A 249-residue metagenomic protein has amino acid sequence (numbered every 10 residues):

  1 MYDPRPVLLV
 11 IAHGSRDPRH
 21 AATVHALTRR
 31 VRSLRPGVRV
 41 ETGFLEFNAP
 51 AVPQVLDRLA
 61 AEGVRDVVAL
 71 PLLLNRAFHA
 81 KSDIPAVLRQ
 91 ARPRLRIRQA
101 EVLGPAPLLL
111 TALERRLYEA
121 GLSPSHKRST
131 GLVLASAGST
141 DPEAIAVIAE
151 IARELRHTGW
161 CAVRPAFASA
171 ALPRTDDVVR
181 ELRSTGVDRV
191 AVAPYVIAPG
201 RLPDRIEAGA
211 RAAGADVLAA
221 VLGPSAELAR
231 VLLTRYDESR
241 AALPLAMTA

Functional and structural regions predicted by a protein language model:
M1-A249: Active-site-proximal alpha-helix that buttresses catalytic centers in soluble enzyme cores
